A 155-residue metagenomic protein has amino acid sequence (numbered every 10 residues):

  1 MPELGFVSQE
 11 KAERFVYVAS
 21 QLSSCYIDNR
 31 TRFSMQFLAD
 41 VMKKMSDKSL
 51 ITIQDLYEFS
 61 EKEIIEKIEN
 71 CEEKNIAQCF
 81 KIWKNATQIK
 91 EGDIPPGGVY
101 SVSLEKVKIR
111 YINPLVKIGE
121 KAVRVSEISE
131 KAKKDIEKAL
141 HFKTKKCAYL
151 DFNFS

Functional and structural regions predicted by a protein language model:
M1-S155: Histidine-centered, transition-metal-coordinating active-site segments
